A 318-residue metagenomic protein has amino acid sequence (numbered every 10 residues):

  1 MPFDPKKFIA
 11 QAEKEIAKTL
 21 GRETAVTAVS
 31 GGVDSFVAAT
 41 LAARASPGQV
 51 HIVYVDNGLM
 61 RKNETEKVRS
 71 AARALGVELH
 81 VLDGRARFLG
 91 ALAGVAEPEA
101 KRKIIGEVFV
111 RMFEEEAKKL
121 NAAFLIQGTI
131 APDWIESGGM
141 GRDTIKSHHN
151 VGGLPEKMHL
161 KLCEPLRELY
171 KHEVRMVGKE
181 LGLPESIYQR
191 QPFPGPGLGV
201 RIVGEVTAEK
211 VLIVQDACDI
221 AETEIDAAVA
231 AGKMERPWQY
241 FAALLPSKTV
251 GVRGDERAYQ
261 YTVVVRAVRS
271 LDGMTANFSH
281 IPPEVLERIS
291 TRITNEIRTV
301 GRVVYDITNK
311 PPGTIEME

Functional and structural regions predicted by a protein language model:
M1-E318: ATP/NTP-dependent adenylation/nucleotidyl-transfer catalytic domains that generate, transfer, or process NMP-activated
